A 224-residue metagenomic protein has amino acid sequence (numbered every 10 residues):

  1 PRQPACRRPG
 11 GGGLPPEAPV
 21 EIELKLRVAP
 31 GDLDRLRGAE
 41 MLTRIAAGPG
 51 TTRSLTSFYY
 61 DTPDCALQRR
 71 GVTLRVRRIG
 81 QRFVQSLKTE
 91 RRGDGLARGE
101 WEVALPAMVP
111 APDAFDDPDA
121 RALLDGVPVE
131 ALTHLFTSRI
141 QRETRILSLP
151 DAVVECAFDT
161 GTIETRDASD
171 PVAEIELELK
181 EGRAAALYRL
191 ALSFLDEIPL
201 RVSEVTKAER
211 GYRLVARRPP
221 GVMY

Functional and structural regions predicted by a protein language model:
C6, G13-Y224: Phosphate-end processing signature that detects enzymes handling 5′-triphosphorylated RNA and polyphosphate
